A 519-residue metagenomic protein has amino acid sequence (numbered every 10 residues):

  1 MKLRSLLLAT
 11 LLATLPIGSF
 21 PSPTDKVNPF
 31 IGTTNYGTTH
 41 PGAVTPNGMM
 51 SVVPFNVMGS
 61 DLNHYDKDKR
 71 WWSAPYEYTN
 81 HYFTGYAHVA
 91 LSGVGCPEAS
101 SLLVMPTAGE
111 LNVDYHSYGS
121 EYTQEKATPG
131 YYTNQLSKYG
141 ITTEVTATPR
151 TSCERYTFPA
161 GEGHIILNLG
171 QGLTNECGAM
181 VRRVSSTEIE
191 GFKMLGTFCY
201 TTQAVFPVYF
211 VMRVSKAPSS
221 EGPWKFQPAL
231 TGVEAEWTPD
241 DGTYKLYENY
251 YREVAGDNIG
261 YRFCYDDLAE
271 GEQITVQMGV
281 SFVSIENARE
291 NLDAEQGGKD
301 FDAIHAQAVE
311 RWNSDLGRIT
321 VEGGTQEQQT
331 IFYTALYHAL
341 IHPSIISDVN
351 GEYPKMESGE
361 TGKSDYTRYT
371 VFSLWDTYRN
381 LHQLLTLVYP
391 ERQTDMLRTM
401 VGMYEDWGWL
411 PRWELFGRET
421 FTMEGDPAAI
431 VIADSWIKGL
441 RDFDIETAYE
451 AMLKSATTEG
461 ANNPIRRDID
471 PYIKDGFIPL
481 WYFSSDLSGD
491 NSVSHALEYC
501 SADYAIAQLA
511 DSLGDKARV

Functional and structural regions predicted by a protein language model:
M1-L7: Bacterial N-terminal signal peptides that target proteins for export
L7-G18: Hydrophobic h-region of N-terminal signal peptides that target proteins for export in Gram-negative bacteria
F20-H382, T386-I430, W436-L497, S501 (+1 more regions): Accessory carbohydrate-recognition regions in carbohydrate-active enzymes
